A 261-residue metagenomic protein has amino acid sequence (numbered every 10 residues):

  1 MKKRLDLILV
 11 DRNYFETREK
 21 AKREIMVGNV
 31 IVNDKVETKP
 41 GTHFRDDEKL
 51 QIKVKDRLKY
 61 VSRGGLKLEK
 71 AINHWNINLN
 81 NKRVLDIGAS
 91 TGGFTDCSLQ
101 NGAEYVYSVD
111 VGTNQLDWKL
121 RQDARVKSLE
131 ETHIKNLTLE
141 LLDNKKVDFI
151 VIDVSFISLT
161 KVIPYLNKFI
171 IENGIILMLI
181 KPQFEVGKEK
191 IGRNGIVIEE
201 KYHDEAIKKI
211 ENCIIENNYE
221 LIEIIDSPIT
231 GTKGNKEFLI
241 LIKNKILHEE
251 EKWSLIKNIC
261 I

Functional and structural regions predicted by a protein language model:
M1-E48, V84: A basic, amphipathic helix-loop patch mediating RNA/tRNA/ribosome contacts
N73-N80, D143: Glycine-rich helix-loop-beta junction characteristic of Rossmann-like nucleotide cofactor-binding loops
N80-S90: Conserved class I S-adenosyl-L-methionine
T91-A103: Conserved SAM-binding loop of SAM-dependent methyltransferases across substrates and taxa, primarily the Class I
Y107-K161: S-adenosyl-L-methionine
T160-L177: A short glycine-rich, Lys/Arg-flanked "PGG" loop and its adjoining helix->strand segment in the class I
P182-I198: Short, glycine-/aromatic-enriched active-site segment of Class I SAM-dependent methyltransferases
K236, K243-I261: Flexible, glycine-/basic-rich loop-and-beta segments that form/coincide with the SAM-dependent methyltransferase
